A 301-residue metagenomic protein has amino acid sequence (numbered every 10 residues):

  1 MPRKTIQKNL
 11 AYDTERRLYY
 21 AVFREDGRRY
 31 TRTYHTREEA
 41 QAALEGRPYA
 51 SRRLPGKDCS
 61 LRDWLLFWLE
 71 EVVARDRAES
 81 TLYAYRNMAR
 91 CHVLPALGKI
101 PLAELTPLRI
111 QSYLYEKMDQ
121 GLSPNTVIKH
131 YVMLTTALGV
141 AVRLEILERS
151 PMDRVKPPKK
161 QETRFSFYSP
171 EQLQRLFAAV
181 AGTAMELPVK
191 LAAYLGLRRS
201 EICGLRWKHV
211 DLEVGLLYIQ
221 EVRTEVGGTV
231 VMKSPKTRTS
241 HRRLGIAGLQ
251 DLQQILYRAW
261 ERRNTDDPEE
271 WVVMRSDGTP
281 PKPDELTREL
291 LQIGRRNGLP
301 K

Functional and structural regions predicted by a protein language model:
M1-H35, V214-L216, E221: Short, Arg/Lys-rich segments that mark the N-terminal edge of DNA/RNA- and chromatin-recognition modules
E15-R17, P124, I128-H130, R143-R149 (+7 more regions): Basic, Lys/Arg- and aromatic-enriched nucleic-acid-binding interface segment
R29-T33, L54-K57, E70-I146, P151 (+3 more regions): N-terminal core-binding DNA-recognition domain of tyrosine site-specific recombinases/integrases
Y34-S51: A short, charged, amphipathic alpha-helix used as a generic interaction element across diverse proteins
T36, L216, S234-R258, E269-L290: C-terminal catalytic core of Y-nucleophile DNA break-rejoin enzymes
A42, D63, F67, A84-C91 (+8 more regions): Generic recognition of well-ordered alpha-helical segments within structured catalytic/regulatory domains
V93, I110, L134-A137, E145 (+8 more regions): Conserved hydrophobic/aromatic pocket- or pore-lining residues that grip, position, or stack substrates in active sites
E221-T239: Short, flexible, glycine-rich and Lys/Arg-enriched loop motifs at helix boundaries that contact anionic partners
